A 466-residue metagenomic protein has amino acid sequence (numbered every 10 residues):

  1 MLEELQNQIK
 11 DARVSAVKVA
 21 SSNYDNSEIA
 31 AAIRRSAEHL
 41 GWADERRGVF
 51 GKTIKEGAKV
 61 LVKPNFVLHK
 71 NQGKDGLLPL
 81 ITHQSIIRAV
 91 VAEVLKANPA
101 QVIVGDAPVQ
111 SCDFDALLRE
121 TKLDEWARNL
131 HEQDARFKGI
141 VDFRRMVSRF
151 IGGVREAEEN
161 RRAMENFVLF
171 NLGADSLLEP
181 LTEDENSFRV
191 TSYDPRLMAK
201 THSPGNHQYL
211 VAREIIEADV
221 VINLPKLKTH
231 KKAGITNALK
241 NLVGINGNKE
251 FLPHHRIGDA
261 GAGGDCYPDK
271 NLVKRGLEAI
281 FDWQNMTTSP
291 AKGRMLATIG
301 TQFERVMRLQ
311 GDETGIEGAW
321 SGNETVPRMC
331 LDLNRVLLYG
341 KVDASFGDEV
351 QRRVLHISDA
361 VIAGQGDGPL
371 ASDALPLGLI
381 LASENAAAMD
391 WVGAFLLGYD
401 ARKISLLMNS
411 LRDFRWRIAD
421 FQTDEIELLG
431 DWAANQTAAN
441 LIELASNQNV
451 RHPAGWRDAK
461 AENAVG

Functional and structural regions predicted by a protein language model:
M1-L77, I81-G466: Extended, low-polarity segments enriched in aliphatic/aromatic residues
